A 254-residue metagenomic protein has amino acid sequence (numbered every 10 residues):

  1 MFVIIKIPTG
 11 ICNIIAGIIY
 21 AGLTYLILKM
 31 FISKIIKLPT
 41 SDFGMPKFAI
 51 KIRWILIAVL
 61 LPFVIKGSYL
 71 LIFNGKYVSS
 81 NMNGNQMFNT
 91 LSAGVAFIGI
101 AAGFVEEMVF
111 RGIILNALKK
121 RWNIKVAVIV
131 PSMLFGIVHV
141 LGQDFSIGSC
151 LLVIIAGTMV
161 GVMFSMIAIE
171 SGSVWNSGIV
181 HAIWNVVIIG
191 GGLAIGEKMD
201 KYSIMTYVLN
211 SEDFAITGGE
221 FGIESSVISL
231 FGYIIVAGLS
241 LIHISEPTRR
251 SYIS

Functional and structural regions predicted by a protein language model:
F2-I14, K37-M108, L115-N116, K120: Juxtamembrane helix-loop-helix connectors linking adjacent transmembrane helices in multi-pass membrane enzymes
I4, P8-Y20, G94, W122-P131 (+3 more regions): Membrane-interface starts of transmembrane alpha-helices
A21-K29, L61-G67, S229-L241: Hydrophobic core of alpha-helical transmembrane segments in multi-pass integral membrane proteins
V59, A96, I100, I129-M133 (+4 more regions): Residue-level signature of the transmembrane alpha-helical core of multi-pass small-molecule transporters
F97-A101, A215-I234: Hydrophobic alpha-helical transmembrane segments
V105-V130, L134, L141-D144, M166-S173: Membrane-interface helix/loop boundary segments of multi-pass membrane proteins
S149-A215: Functionally important transmembrane alpha-helices
I242-I253: Single conserved hydrophobic/aromatic residue that forms the stacking wall/gate of nucleotide- or nucleobase-binding
